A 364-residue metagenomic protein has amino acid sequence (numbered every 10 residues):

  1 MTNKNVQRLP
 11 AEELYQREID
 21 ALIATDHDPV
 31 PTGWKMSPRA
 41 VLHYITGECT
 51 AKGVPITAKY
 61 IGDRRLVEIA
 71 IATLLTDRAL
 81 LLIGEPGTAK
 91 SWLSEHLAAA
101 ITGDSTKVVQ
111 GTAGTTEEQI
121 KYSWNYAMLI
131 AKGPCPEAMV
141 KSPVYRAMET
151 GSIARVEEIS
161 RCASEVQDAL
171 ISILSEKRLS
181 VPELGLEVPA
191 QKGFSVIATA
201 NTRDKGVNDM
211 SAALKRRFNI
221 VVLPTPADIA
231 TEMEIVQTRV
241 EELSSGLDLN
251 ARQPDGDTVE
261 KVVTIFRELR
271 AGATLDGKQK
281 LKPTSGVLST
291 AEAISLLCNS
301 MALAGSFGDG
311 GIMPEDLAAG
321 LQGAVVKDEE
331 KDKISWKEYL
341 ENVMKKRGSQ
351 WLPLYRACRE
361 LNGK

Functional and structural regions predicted by a protein language model:
T2-L249: AAA+ P-loop NTPase catalytic core and its hallmark functional loops
S37, T116, V140, R155 (+3 more regions): A diffuse structural propensity rather than consistent per-protein peaks
R64, E68, S142, D168 (+4 more regions): Non-catalytic, well-ordered alpha-helical scaffold segments
D77, D104, A131, V221 (+4 more regions): Amphipathic alpha-helical interaction segments
I173, I265, A319-G320: Short acidic/histidine-centered micro-motifs embedded in hydrophobic/aromatic stretches that mark compact functional
R217, I235, N299-L303, G320: A general alpha-helix detector
V240-I312: Conserved AAA+ ATPase small/helical "lid" subdomain
G305-K364: C-terminal engagement/docking regions of AAA+ P-loop ATPases
